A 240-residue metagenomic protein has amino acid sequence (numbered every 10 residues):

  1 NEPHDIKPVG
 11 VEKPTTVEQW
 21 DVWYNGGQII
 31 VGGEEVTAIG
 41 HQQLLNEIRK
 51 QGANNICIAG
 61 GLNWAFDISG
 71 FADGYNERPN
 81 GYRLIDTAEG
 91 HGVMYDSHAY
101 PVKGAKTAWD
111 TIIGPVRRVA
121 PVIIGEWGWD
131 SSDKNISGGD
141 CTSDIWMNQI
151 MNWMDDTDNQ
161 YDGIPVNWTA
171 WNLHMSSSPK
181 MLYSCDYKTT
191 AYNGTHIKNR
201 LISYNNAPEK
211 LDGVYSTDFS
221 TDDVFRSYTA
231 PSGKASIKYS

Functional and structural regions predicted by a protein language model:
N1, G61, N172-M175: Residues that line or immediately flank small-molecule/substrate-binding pockets and catalytic motifs
P3-V166, Y183-A191: Extracellular glycoside hydrolase catalytic/binding regions
N135-S227, P231-S236: Aromatic-rich peripheral "rim/lid" segments of glycoside hydrolase catalytic domains that contact and position glycan
